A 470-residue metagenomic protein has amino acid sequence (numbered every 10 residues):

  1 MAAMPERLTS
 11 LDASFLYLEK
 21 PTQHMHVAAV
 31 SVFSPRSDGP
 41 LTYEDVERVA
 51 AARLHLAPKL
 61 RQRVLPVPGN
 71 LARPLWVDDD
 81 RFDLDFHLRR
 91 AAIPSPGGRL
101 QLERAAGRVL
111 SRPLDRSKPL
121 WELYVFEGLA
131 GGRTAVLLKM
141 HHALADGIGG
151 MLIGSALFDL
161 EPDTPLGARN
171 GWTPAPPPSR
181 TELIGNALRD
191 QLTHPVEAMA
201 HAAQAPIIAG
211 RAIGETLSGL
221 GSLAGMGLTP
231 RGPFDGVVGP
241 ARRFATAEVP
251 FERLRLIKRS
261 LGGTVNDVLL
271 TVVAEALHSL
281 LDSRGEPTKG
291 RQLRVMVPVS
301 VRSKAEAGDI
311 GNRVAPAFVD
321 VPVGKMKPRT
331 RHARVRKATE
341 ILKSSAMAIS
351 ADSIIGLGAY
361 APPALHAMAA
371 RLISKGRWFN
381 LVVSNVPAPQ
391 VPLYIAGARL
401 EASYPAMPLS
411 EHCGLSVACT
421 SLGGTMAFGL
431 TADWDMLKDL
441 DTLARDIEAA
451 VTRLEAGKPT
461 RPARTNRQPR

Functional and structural regions predicted by a protein language model:
M1-D12, E19, A28-C413, V417-R470: Soluble acyl-CoA-dependent acyltransferase catalytic core bearing the H(X)4D motif
